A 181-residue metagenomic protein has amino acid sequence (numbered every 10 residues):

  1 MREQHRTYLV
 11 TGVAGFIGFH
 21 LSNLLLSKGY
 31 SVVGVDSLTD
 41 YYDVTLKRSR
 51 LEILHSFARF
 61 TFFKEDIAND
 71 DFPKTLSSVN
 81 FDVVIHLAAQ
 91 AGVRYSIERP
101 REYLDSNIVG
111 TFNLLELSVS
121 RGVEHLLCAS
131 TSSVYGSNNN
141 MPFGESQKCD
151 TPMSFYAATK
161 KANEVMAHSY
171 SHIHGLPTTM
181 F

Functional and structural regions predicted by a protein language model:
M1-F181: N-terminal Rossmann-like NAD(P)+-binding domain of SDR-like oxidoreductases, especially those catalyzing
